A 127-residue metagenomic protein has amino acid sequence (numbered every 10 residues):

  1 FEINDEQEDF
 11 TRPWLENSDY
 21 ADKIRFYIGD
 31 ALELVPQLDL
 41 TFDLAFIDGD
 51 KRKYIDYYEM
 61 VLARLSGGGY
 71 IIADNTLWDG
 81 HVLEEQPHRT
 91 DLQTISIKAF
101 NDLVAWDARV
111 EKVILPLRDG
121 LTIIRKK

Functional and structural regions predicted by a protein language model:
F1-K127: S-adenosylmethionine/decaboxylated-SAM
